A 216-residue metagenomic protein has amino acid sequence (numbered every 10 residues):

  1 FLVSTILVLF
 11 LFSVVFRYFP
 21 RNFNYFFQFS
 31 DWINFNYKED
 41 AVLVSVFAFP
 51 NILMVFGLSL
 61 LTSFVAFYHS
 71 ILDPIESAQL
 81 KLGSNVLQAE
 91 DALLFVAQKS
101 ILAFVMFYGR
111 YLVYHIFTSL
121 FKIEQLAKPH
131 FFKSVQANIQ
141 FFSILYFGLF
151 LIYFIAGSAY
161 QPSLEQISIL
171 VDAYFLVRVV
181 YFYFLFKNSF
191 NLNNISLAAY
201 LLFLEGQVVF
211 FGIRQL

Functional and structural regions predicted by a protein language model:
L2-L120: Core alpha-helical transmembrane segments of integral membrane proteins
I71-L216: Generic detector of multi-pass transmembrane helix bundles and their immediately adjacent loops in polytopic membrane
